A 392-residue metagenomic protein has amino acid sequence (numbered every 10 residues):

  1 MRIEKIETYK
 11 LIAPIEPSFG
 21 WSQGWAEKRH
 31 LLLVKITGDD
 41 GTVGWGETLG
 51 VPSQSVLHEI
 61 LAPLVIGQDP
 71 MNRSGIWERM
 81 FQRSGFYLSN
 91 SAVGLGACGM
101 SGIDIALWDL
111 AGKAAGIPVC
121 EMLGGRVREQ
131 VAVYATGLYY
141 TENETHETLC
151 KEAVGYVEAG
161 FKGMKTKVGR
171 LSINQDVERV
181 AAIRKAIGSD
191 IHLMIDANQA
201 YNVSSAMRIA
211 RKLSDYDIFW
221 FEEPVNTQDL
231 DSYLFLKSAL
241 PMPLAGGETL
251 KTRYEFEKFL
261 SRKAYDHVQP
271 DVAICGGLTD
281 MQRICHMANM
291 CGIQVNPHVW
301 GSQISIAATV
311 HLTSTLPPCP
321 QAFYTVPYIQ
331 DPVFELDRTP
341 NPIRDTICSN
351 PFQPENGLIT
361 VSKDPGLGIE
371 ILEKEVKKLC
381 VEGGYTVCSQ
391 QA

Functional and structural regions predicted by a protein language model:
M1-W45, L49, P340-I347: Structured beta-strand/loop patches that form or line metal/cofactor-binding pockets in enzymes
I3, G41, L61, I103 (+8 more regions): Conserved, mostly hydrophobic/aromatic
I36-A114: Metal- or metallocofactor-binding catalytic centers and their adjacent structured scaffolds across diverse enzyme
T48, V93, A135-G137, T166-V168 (+6 more regions): A cross-domain feature marking catalytic cores of carbohydrate-active enzymes and several ubiquitous metabolic/repair
V56, R211, D217, Q228-A245 (+1 more regions): Shared catalytic-loop signature of beta/alpha-barrel
P118, A132, H192, P243 (+1 more regions): Proline-centered loop/turn at the N-terminus of a beta-strand
G124, E129-L240: Metal-dependent enolase-superfamily TIM-barrel catalytic cores that perform enediolate-based chemistry
K363-A392: Extended hydrophobic packing segments that form well-structured cores
